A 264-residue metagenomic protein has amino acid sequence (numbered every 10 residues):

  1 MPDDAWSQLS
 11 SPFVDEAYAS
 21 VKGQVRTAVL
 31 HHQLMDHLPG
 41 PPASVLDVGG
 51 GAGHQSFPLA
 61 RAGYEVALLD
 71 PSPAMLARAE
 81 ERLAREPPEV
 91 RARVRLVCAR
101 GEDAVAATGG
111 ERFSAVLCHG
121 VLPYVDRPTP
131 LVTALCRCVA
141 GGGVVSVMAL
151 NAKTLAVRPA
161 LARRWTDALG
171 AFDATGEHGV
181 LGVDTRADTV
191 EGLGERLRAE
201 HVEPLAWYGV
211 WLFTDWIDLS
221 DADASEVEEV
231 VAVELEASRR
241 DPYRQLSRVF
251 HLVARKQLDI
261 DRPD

Functional and structural regions predicted by a protein language model:
M1-P41, H54, P58, M75-R78 (+1 more regions): Conserved class I S-adenosyl-L-methionine
L46, H54-A104: Class I SAM-dependent methyltransferase SAM/SAH-binding core
L117: A conserved beta-strand element that flanks and buttresses the S-adenosyl-L-methionine
G120-V121: Short catalytic micro-motifs in class I SAM-dependent methyltransferases
T129-V144: A short glycine-rich, Lys/Arg-flanked "PGG" loop and its adjoining helix->strand segment in the class I
V144-F172: Conserved class I S-adenosyl-L-methionine
V183-H201, W207: Short alpha-helix
A206-D264: A C-terminal cap/extension of S-adenosyl-L-methionine-dependent methyltransferases that defines the acceptor-substrate
